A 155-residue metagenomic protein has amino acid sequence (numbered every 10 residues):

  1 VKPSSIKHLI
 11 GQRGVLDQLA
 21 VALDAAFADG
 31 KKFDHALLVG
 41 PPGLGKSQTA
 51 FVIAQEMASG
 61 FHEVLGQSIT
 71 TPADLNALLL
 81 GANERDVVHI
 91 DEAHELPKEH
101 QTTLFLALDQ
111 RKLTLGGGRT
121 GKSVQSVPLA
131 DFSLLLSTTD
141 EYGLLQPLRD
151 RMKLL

Functional and structural regions predicted by a protein language model:
V1-P41: Pre-Walker A (pre-P-loop) alpha-helix and adjacent loop at the N terminus of AAA/AAA+ ATPase modules, a conserved
S4, M57-G60, N83-D86, Q110-R111 (+2 more regions): Short glycine-/polar-rich loops that comprise or flank the Walker A/P-loop and associated switch/sensor motifs
L9, L19, L38, S47-A50 (+7 more regions): Conserved RecA-like P-loop NTPase ATPase core
D24-G66, A77-R85, T139: Walker A/P-loop
V52-I53, P72, D86-L115, E141-R151: Conserved AAA+/SF3 P-loop NTPase catalytic/coupling segment centered on the Walker-B
F61-P72, G117-G118: Short beta-strand-centered segment that lines the nucleotide-binding/catalytic pocket of NTP-utilizing
G118-S137: AAA+/SF3 P-loop NTPase mechanochemical coupling elements
T139, L154-L155: Conserved AAA+ ATPase "SRH/arginine-finger" region at the nucleotide-binding site
